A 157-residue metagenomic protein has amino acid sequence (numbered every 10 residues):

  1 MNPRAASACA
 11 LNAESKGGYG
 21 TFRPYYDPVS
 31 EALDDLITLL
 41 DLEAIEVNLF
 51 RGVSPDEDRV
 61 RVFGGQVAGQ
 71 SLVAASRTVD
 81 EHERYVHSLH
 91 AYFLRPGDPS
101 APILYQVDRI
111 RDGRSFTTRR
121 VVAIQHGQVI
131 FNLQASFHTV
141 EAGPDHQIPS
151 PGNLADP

Functional and structural regions predicted by a protein language model:
P3, N12-A13: Short, intrinsically disordered low-complexity segments enriched in Ser/Thr with adjacent Pro
G17-G20: Residue-identity detector for glycine
F22-P157: Terminal targeting signals and extreme-terminal segments of soluble enzymes
